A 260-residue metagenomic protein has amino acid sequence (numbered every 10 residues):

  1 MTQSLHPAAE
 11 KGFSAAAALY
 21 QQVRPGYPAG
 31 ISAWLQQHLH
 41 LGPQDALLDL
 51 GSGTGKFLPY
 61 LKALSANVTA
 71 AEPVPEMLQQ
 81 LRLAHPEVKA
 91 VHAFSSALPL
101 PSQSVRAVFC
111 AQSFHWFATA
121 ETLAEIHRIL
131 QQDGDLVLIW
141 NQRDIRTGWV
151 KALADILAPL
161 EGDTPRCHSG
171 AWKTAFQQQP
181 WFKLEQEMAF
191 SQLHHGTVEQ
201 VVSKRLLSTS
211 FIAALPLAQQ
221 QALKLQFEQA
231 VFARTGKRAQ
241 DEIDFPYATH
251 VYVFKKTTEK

Functional and structural regions predicted by a protein language model:
M1-G42, K56: Conserved class I S-adenosyl-L-methionine
A15, Y20, Y27, W34 (+7 more regions): Tryptophan-centric aromatic hotspots in well-structured domains and transmembrane helices
A46-L48, T54-A97: Class I SAM-dependent methyltransferase SAM/SAH-binding core
S96-A107: A short acidic, Gly/Pro-enriched loop at the edge of an enzyme's catalytic core that lines a small-molecule cofactor
C110-A111, T119: A short beta-strand submotif of the Rossmann-like class I SAM-dependent methyltransferase core that lines
F117-E125: A short, conserved alpha-helix within the catalytic core of class I
H127-G196: Conserved catalytic/acceptor-binding region of the Class I
G170, T174-K260: Conserved Class I S-adenosyl-L-methionine
